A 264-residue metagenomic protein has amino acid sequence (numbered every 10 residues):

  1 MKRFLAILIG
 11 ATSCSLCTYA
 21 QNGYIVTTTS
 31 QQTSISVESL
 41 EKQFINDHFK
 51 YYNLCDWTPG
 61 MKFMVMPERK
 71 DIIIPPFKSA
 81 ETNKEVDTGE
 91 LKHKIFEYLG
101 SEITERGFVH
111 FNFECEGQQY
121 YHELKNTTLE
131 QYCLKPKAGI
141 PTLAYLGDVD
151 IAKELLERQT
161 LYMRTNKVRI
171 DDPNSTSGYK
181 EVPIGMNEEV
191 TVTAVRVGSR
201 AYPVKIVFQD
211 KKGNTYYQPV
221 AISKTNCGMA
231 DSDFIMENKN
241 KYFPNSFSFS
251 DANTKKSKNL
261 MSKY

Functional and structural regions predicted by a protein language model:
M1-V26: Bacterial Sec-dependent N-terminal signal peptides
T18-P67, A144-L161, P244-N245, F249-Y264: Sec-dependent signal peptide cleavage junction
V65-P67, Y98, Y162-M163, V192: A generic structural signal for residues embedded in beta-strands
R69-T88, P173-N174, G178: Surface-exposed strand-loop-strand hairpins of Gram-negative outer-membrane beta-barrel proteins
A80-I103, K180-V197: Conserved beta-strand/loop element in small beta-rich adapter and peptidoglycan-binding domains
T104-E114, S199-V207: Short aromatic-glycine-enriched beta-strand elements
F113-D150, K205-S262: Boundary regions of SH3-family modules and the immediately adjacent low-complexity/disordered segments in eukaryotic
P141-G198, F234-Y264: Long, low-complexity intrinsically disordered regions
